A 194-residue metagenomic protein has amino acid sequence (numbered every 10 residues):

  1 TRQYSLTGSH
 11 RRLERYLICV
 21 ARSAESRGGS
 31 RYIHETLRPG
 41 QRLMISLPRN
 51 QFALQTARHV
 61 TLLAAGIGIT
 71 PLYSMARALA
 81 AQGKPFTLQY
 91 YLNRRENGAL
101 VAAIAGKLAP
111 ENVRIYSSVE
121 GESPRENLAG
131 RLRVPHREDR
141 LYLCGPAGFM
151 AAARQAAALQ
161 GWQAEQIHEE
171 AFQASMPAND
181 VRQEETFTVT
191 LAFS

Functional and structural regions predicted by a protein language model:
T1-R42, S46, Q55, L92-R95 (+1 more regions): Ferredoxin-reductase
L6, I69-A80: Histidine-anchored nucleotide/phosphate-binding helix
L17, M44, T61, T87-Q89 (+3 more regions): A structural signal for isolated positions on well-ordered beta-strands in alpha/beta enzyme cores
P48-R49, F172: Short, surface-exposed secondary-structure boundary micro-motifs
Q55-V60, H136-R137: Short helix-loop-beta connector
H59-T70: Short, glycine-rich nucleotide/cofactor-binding loops
L92-S194: Reductase modules of NAD(P)H-dependent flavoproteins
